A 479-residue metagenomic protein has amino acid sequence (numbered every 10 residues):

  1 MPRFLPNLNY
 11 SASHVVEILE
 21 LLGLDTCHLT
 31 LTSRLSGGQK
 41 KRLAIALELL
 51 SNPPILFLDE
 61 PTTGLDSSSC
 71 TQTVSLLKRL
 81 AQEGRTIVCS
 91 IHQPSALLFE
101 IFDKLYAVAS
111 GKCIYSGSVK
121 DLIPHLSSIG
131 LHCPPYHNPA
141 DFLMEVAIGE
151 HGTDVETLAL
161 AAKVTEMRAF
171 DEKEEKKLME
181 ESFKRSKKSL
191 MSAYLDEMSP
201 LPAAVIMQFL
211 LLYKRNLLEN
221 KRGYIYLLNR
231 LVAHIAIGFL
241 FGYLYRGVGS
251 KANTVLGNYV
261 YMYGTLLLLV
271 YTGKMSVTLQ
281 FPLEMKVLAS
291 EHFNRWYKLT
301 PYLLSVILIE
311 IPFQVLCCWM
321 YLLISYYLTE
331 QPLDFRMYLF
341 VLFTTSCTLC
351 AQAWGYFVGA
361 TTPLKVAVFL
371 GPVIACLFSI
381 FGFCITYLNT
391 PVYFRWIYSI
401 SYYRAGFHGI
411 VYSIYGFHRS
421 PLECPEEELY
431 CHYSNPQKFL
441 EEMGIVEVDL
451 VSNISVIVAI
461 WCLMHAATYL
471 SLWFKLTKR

Functional and structural regions predicted by a protein language model:
R3-E17, L21-L22, H28, K104 (+4 more regions): Topological signature of polytopic alpha-helical transporters
L31-L35: Conserved ABC ATPase signature
I45-A46, T73: Hydrophobic anchor residue at the start of the ABC signature
L49-P54: A short, proline-enriched helix->beta-strand linker immediately N-terminal to the Walker B motif in ABC-type P-loop
L56-E60: Catalytic Walker B motif of ABC-type/P-loop ATPase nucleotide-binding domains
S67-S68: Helix N-cap at the start of a conserved alpha-helix in ABC-type nucleotide-binding domains
V74, E83-S90, S95-F99, A107 (+5 more regions): Alpha-helical transmembrane segments and their short interhelical loops
G257-L328: Hydrophobic alpha-helical transmembrane segments of multi-pass membrane transport proteins
